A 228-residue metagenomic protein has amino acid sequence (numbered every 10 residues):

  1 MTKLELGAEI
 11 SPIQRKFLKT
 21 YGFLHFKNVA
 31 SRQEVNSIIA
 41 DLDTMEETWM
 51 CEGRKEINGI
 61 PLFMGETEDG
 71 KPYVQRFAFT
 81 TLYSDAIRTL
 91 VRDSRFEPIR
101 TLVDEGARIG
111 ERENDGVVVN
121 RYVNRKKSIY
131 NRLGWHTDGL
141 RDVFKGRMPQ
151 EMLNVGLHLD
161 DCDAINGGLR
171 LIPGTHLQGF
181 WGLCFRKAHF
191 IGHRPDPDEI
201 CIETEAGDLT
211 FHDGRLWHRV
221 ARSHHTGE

Functional and structural regions predicted by a protein language model:
M1-T20, K27-W135, R141: Non-heme Fe(II)-dependent double-stranded beta-helix
K16, P149-M152, C162-A221: Double-stranded beta-helix
L24-F26, V155-L157, T210-H212: Short hydrophobic-aromatic micro-motifs
V29, R121, H158, G174 (+1 more regions): Short, well-ordered beta-to-alpha junction loops that form the rim of enzyme active sites and present histidine/acidic
S94-P98, L153, E205: A structural signal for well-ordered alpha-helical segments within the folded catalytic domains of diverse enzymes
T137-G139, L157-D161, P173: Short, structured patches in soluble enzyme cores that scaffold and shape functional sites
L140-K145, P197-D198: Short, P/G- and charge-enriched loop/turn segments at secondary-structure junctions
A221-E228: Ligand-binding loop in jelly-roll beta-barrel domains
